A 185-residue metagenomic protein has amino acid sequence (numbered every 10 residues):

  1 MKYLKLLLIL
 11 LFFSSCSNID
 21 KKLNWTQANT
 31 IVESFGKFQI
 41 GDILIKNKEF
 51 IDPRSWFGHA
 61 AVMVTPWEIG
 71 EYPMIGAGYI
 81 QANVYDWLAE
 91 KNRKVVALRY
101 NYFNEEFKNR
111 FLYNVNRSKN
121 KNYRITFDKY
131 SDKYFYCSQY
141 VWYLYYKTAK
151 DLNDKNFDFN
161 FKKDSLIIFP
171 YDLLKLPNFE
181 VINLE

Functional and structural regions predicted by a protein language model:
K2-I9: Sec-dependent signal peptide recognition, specifically the positively charged N-region followed immediately by
I9-S17: Hydrophobic h-region of N-terminal signal peptides that target proteins for export in Gram-negative bacteria
S17-L23, F127-E185: Activation targets extended, charge/polar-rich intrinsically disordered C-terminal tails
N29-K37: Short, surface-exposed secondary-structure edge patches
F38-D42, G58, K108-L112, S138 (+1 more regions): Extracytoplasmic/secreted envelope proteins and their assembly/folding machinery, especially bacterial periplasmic
F38-N101, Y123-D132: Glycine-rich catalytic cores of cysteine/serine-nucleophile enzymes that process amide/ester linkages in cell-envelope
E49, N116-N120, W142-K150: Sec-exported extracytoplasmic/periplasmic mature domains
R93, N101-N120: A structural motif
